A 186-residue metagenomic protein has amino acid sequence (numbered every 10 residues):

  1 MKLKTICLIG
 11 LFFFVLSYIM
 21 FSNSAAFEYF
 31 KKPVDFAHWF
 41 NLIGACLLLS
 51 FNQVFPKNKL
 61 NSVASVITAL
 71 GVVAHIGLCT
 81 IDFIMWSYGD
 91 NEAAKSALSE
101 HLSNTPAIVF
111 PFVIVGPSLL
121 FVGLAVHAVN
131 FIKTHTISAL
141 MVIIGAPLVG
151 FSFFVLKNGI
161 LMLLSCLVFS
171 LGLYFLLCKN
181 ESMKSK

Functional and structural regions predicted by a protein language model:
M1-K186: Hydrophobic, aromatic-enriched alpha-helical segments typical of multi-pass transmembrane helices
